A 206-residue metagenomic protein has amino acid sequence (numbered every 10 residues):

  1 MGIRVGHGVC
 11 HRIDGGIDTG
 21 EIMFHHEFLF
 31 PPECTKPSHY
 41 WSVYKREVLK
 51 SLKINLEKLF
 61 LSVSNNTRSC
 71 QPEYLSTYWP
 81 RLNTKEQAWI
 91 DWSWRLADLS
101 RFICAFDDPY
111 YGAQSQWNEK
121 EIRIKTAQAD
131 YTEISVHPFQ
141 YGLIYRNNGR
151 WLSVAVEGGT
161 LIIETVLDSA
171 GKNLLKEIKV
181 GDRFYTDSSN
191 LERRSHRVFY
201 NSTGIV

Functional and structural regions predicted by a protein language model:
M1-W79: Donor/substrate-binding cores of folate-linked one-carbon enzymes
G2, D14, W79-L82, Q114 (+2 more regions): Short secondary-structure boundary/capping segments
V5, T19-G20, K85-Q87, E119 (+2 more regions): Sequence-level motif detector for i,i+2 pairs with an aromatic at +2
S38, S76, E86-W89, Q114 (+1 more regions): Intrinsically disordered regions, especially transient/low-confidence alpha-helical propensity segments and coil-helix
E47, S51-N55, K85, D98-F102: Non-catalytic alpha-helical scaffold/packing segments enriched in small hydrophobic residues
Q71-N83, E119-I124: Amphipathic alpha-helical surface "interface" segments used for docking/oligomerization or membrane association within
R81-W94: Acyl-group handling in specialized metabolite and lipid biosynthesis
D91-V206: An anion-binding loop in the catalytic cleft
